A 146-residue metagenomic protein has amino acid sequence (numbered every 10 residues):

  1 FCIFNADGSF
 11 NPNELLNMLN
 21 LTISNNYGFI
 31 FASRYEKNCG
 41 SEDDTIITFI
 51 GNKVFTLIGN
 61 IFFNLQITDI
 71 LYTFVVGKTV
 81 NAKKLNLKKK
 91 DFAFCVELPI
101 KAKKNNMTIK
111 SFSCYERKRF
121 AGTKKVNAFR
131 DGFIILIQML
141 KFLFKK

Functional and structural regions predicted by a protein language model:
C2-I3, P12-F92, K118-L136, L140: Acceptor/aglycone-binding surface of glycosyltransferases and processive sugar-polymer synthases
F4-A6, F112: Cofactor-binding loops of NAD(P)H-dependent oxidoreductases, dominated by short-chain dehydrogenase/reductases
G8-F10: Acidic metal-phosphate-binding loop of nucleotide-sugar-dependent transferases
Q66, K90, P99-R117: Catalytic donor-sugar/metal-binding loop of nucleotide-sugar-dependent glycosyltransferases
V96: DNA-recognition element of transcription regulators
